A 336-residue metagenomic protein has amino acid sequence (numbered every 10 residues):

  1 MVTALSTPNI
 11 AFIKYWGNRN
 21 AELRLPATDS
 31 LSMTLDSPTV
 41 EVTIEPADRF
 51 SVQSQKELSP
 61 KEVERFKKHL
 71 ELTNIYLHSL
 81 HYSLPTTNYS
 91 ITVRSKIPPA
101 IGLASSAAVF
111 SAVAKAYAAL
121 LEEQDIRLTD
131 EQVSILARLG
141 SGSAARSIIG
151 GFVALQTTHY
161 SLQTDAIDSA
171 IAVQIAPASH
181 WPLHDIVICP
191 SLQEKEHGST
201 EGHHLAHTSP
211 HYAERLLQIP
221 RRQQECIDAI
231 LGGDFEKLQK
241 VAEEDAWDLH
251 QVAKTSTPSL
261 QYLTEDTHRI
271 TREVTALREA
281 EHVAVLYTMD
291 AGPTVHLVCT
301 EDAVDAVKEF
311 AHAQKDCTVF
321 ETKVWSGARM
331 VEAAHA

Functional and structural regions predicted by a protein language model:
M1-I101, K115-I126, E301, F310 (+1 more regions): ATP-binding N-lobe of GHMP and related small-molecule kinases
V2-A21, I175-A336: C-terminal nucleotide
A11-K14, M33, V40-I44, A144-S147 (+3 more regions): Short beta-strand scaffold segments in enzyme catalytic cores
P26, L35-S37, G150, W181-L183 (+1 more regions): Short, solvent-exposed loop/turn segments at the edges of secondary structure
E57-K61, A104-A108, H211-E214: Short alpha-helix boundary/capping segments
R65, A112, R269: Charged catalytic carboxylate motif
L72, A145-L155, R221-Q224, A229: Charged/polar, low-hydrophobicity segments characteristic of intrinsically disordered regions and flexible loops
H81, N88-H180: Gly/Ser-rich oxyanion-binding loop with an adjacent helix/lid that shapes the negatively charged ligand pocket
